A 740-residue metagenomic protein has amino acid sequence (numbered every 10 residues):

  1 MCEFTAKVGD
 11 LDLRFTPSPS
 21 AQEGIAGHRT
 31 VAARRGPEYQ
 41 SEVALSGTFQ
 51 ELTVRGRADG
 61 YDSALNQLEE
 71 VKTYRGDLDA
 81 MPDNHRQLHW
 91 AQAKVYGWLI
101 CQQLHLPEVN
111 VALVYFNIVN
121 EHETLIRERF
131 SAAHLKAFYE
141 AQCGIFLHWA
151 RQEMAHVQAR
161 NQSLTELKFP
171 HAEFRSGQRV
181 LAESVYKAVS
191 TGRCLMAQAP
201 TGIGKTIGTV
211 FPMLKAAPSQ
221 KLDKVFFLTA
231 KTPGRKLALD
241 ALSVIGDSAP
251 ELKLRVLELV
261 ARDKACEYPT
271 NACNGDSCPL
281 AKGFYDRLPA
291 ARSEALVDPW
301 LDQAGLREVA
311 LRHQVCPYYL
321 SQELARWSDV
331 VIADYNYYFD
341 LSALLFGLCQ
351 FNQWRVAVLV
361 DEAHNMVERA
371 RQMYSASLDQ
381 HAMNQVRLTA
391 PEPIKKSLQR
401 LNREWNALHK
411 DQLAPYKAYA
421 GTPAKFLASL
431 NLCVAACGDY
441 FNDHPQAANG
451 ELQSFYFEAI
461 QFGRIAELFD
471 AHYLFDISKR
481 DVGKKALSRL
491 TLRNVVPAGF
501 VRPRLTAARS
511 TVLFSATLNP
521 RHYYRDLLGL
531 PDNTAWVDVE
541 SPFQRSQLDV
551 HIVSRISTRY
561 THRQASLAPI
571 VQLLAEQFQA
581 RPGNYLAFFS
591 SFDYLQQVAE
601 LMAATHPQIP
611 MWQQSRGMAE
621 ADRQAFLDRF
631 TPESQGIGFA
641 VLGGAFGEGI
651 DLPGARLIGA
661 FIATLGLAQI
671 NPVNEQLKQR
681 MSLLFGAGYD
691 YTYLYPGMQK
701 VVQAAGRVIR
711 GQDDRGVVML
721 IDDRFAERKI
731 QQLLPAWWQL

Functional and structural regions predicted by a protein language model:
M1-N66, A91: Metal-dependent nuclease catalytic cores that hydrolyze phosphodiester bonds in DNA/RNA, characterized by
L45-F138: Mg2+/Mn2+-dependent nuclease catalytic core
H156-Q198, F211: Conserved pre-motif I regulatory segment
Q162, K168, K221-V331, N336-F339 (+5 more regions): A substrate-engagement module of RecA-like helicase motors
T209, K236, H313-V330, Y335-A436 (+2 more regions): Signature of the SF2 helicase/ATPase Hel1-core->accessory helical subdomain module
L306-V331, S342-C349, Y440-S557, A565-L567 (+3 more regions): A contiguous, basic/glycine-rich beta-loop/short-helix subdomain that forms a polymer-engagement track
S554-A565, S615-R724: Conserved RecA-like P-loop NTPase helicase motor core
S590-S615: Conserved helicase motor "Helicase C" RecA-like lobe of SF1/SF2 P-loop NTPases
